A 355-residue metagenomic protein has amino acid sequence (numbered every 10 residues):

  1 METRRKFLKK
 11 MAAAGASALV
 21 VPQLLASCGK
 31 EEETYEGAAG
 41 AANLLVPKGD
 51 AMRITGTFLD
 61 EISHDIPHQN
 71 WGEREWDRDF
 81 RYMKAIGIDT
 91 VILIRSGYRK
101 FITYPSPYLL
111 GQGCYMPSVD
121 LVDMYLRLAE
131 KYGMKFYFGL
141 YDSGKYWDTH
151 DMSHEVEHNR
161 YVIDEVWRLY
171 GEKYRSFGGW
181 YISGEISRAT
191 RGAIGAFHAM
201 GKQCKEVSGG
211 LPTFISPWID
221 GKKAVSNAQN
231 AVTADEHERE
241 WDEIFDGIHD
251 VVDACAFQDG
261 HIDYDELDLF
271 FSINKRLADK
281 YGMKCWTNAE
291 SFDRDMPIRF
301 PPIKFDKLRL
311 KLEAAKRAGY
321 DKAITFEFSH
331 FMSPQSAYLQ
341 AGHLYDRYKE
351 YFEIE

Functional and structural regions predicted by a protein language model:
L8-S27: N-terminal export signals
R74-R99, I248-D250, A254: Catalytic domains of carbohydrate-active enzymes, especially glycoside hydrolases
D79-F80, I92-D142, A196-L211: Aromatic-lined substrate-binding rim segments of carbohydrate-active enzymes
S118-L128, D151-F177, I244: An active-site-proximal structural segment forming one wall of the substrate-binding cleft that immediately precedes
Y137-D148, G201-E236, F257, K284-F292: Aromatic-lined carbohydrate-recognition surfaces of secreted/lumenal glycan-active proteins
Y141-Y146, E165-G192: Active-site groove signature of glycoside hydrolases
F177-G184, H237-E266: Aromatic- and acid-rich polysaccharide-binding/catalytic face of secreted or lumenal carbohydrate-active enzymes
D259-D263, K284-I354: Substrate-binding cleft of secreted/luminal carbohydrate-active enzymes
